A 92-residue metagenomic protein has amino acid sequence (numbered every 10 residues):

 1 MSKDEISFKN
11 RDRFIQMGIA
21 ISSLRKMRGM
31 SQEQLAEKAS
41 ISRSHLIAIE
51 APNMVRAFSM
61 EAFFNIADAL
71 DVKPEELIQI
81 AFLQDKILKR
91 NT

Functional and structural regions predicted by a protein language model:
S2-D4, D68, E76-T92: Short, charged recognition helix plus adjacent turn of helix-turn-helix-like nucleic-acid-binding domains
S2-M27: A short, Lys/Arg-rich alpha-helix, primarily the initiator
I15, G29, A57-M60: Non-catalytic, surface-exposed connector residues within folded enzymatic/regulatory domains
I19-K38, F63: Short basic helix-loop element that most often maps to the first helix and adjoining turn of HTH DNA-binding modules
I21, L35-A36, L46-I49, L77: Conserved hydrophobic/aromatic packing and binding residues within compact polymer-binding modules
S40-R56: Recognition helix of helix-turn-helix/homeodomain-like DNA-binding domains that insert into the DNA major groove
N53-D68: Short, basic-rich loop-to-helix N-cap that marks the start of a DNA-contacting helix
